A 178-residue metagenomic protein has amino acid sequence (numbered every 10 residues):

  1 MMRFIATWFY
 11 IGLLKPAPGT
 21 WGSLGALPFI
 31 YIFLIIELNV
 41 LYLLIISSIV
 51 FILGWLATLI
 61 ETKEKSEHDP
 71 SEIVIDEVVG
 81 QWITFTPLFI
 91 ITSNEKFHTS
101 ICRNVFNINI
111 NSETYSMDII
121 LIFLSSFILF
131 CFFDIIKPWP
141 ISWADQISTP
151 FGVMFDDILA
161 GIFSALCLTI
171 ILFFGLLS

Functional and structural regions predicted by a protein language model:
M1-L24, L56-F85, I108-S116, C131-F163: Interhelical loop and helix-boundary elements at the membrane-water interface of polytopic inner-membrane proteins
Y10-I11, V40-L43, I122-S126: Short alpha-helical transmembrane interface motifs in multi-pass membrane proteins
L14-F33, L41-V50, A57: Short Lys/Arg-rich amphipathic alpha-helical segments
L24-E37, F85-L88, L168: Interfacial segments of multi-pass membrane proteins
Y31, S47-W55, F89, L121-I135: Alpha-helical transmembrane segments of multi-pass membrane proteins
I36, L53-K65, T86-I101, V105: Membrane-helix exit/interface motif
E37-L43, N111-D118: Interfacial loop-to-helix junctions that mark the boundaries of transmembrane helices in multi-pass membrane
T169-S178: Juxtamembrane boundary at the C-terminal end of a transmembrane helix
